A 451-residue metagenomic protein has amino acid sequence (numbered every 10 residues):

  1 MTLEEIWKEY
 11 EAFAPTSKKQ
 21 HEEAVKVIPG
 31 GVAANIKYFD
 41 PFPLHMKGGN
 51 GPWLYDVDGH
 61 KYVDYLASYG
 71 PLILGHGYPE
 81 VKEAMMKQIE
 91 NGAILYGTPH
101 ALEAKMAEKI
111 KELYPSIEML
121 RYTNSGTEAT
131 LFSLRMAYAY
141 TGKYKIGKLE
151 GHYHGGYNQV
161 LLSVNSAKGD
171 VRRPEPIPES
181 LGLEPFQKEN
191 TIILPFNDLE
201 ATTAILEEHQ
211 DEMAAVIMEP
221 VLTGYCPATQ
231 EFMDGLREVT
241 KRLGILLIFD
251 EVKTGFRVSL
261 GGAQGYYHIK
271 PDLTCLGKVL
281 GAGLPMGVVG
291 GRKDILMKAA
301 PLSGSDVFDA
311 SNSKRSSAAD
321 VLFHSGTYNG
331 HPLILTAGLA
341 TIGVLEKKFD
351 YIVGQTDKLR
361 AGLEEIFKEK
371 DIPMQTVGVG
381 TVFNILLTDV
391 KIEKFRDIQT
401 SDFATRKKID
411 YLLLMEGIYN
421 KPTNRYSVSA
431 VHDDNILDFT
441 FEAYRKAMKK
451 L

Functional and structural regions predicted by a protein language model:
M1-L451: Conserved N-terminal phosphate-binding loop of PLP-dependent enzymes in the Aspartate aminotransferase
